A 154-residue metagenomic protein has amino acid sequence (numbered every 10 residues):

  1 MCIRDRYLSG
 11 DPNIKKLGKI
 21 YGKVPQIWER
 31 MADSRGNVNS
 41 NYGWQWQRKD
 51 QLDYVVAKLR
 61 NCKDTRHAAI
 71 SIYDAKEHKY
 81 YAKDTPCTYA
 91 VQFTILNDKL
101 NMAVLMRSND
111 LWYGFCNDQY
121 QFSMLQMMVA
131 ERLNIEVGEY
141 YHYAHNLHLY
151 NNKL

Functional and structural regions predicted by a protein language model:
M1-L154: Terminal, non-catalytic protein-protein interaction segments that mediate quaternary/complex assembly
